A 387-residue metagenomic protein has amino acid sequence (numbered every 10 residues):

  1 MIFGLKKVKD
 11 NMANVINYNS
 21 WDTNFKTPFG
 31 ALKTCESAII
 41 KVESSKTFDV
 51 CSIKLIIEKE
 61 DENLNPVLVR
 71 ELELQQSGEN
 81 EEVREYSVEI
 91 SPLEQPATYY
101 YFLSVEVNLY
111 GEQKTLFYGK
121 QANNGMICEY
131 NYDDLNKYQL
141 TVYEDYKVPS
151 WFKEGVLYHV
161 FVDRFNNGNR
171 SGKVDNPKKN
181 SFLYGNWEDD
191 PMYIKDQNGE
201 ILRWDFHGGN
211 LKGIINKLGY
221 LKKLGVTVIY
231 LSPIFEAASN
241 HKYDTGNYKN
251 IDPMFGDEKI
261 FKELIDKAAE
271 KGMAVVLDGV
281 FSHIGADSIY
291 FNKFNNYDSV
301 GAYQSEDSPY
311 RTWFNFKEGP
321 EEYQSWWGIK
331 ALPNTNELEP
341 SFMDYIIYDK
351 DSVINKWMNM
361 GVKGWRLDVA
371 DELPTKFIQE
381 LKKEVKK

Functional and structural regions predicted by a protein language model:
M1-K153: Glycan-association/targeting regions that enable binding to alpha-glucans and other polysaccharides
V42, I57, R164, P233 (+1 more regions): Residues that line or immediately flank small-molecule/substrate-binding pockets and catalytic motifs
T47, I234, P340, D371-E372: Short, surface-exposed acidic/glycine-rich loop or hinge patches that mediate macromolecular interfaces
R84, P92-Y100, V107-L224: Conserved structural scaffold segments of CAZyme catalytic domains across common CAZy folds
F161-T227, I234-M360, L381-K387: Substrate-binding/active-site clefts of carbohydrate-active enzymes
P253-F255, A370-Q379: Acidic-and-aromatic substrate-binding clefts and catalytic sites of carbohydrate-active enzymes
V276, G364-A370: Short catalytic-loop micro-motif centered on adjacent basic/acidic residues
